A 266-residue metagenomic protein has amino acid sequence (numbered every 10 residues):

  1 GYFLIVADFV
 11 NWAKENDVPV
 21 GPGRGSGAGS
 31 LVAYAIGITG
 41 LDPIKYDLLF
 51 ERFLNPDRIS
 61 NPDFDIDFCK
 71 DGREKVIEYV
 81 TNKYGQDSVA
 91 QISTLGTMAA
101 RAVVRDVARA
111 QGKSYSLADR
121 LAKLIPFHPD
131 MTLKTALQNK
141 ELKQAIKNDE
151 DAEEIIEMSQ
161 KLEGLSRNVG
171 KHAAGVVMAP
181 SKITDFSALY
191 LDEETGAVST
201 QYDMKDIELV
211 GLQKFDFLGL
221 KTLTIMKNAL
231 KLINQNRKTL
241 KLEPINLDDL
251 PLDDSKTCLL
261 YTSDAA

Functional and structural regions predicted by a protein language model:
G1-S263: Alpha-helical scaffold/interaction cores of sigma-54-like transcription cofactors and many family A DNA polymerases
